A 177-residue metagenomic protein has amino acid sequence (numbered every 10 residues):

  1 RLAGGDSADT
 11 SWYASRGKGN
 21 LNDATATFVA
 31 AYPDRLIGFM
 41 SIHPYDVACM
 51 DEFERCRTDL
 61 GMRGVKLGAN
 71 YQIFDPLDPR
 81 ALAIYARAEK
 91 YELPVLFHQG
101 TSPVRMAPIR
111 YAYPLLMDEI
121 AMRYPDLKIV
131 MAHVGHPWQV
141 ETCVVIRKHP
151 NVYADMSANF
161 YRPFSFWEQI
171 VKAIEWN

Functional and structural regions predicted by a protein language model:
L2-Y111, F160-Y161: Active-site gating/metal-coordination segments in enzymes
M62-G64, F74-N177: Catalytic pocket-lining loop regions of alpha/beta-barrel enzymes, especially the amidohydrolase/enolase/GH5 lineages
